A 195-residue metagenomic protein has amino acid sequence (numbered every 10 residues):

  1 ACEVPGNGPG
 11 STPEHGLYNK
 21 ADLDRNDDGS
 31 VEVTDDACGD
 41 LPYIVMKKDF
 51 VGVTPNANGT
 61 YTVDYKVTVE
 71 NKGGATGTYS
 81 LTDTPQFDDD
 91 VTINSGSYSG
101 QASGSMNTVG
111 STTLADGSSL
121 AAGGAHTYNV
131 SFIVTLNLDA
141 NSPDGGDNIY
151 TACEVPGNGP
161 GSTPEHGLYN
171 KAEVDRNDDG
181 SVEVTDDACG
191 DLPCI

Functional and structural regions predicted by a protein language model:
A1-I195: Exported/extracytosolic protein signature
